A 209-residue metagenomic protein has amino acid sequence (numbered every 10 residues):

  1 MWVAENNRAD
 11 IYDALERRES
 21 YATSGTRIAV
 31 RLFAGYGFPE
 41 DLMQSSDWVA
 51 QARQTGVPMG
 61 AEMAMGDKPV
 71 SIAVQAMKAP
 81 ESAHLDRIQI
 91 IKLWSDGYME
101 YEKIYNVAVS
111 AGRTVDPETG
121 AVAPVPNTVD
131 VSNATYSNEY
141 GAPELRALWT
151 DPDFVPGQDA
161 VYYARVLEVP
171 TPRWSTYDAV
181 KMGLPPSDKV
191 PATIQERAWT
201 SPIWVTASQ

Functional and structural regions predicted by a protein language model:
M1-Q209: C-terminal functional module detector
